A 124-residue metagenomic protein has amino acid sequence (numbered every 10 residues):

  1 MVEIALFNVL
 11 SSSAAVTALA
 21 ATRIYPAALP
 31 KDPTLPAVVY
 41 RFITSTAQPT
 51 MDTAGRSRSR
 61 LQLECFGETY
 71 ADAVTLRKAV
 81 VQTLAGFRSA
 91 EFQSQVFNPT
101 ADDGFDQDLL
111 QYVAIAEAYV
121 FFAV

Functional and structural regions predicted by a protein language model:
M1-T22, F42-V124: Charged, amphipathic alpha-helical segments and their flanking helix caps
P30: Polyanion-binding surfaces on beta-sheet-dominated domains and ring/shell assemblies
P33-T34, L110: Short acidic/glycine-enriched loop/turn segments that link adjacent beta-strands
L35-F42: A short, hydrophobic beta-strand-centered structural micro-motif
